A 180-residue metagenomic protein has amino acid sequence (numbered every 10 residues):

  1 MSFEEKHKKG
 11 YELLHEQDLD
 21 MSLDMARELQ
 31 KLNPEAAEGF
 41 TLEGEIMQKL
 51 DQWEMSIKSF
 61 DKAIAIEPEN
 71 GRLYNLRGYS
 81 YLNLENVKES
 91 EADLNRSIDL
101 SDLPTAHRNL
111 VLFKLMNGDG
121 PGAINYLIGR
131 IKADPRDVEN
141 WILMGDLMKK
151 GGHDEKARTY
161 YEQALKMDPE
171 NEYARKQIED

Functional and structural regions predicted by a protein language model:
M1, L143, K150-D180: Terminal, low-structured helical/coil segments at or just beyond the last alpha-helical repeat
S2-E38, L42-D51: Alpha-helical segment of the N-proximal tetratricopeptide repeat
F3-E4, A37-E38, G71-R72, P104-T105 (+2 more regions): Helix-start (N-cap) detector for alpha-helical repeat units in TPR-like alpha-solenoids, especially tetratricopeptide
E16-D24, L50-K62, N83-R96, N117-G129 (+1 more regions): Structural signature of tandem alpha-helical TPR/SEL1-like repeats, specifically the intra-repeat loop/turn
P34, P68, S101-D102, P135 (+1 more regions): Short coil turns that delineate tetratricopeptide repeat
